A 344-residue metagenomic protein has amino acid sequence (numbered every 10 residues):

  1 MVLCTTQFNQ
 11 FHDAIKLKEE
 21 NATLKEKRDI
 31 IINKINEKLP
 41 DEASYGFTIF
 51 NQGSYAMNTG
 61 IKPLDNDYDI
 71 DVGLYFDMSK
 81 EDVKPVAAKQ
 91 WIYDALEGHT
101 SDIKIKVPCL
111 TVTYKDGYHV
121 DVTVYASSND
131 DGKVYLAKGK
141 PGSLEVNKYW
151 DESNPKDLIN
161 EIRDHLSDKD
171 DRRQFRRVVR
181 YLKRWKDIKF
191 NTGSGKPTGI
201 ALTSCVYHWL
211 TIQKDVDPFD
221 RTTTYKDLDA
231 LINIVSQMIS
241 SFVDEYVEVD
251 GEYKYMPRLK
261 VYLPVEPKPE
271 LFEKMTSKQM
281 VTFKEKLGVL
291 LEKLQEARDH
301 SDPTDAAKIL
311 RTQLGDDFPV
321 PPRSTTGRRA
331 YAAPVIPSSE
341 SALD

Functional and structural regions predicted by a protein language model:
M1-D67, S79-A87, A330, A342-D344: N-terminal regions immediately upstream of nucleotidyltransferase
M1-N9, V247-D344: Terminal (often C-terminal) interaction modules
I35-L39, K89-K138: Conserved catalytic core of two-metal-ion nucleotidyltransferases
N51, I61-L64, Y75-K80, Y93 (+2 more regions): Extracellular/secreted glycoprotein ectodomains characterized by long, lumenal stretches of O-glycosylated
I61, Y118-R180, E340, D344: Extended, alpha-helix-rich binding/interface surfaces that flank or overlap catalytic cores and mediate recognition
D71: Glycine- and aspartate-rich repeat motifs characteristic of hemolysin/RTX-like Ca2+-binding segments in secreted
M78-V83, H99, G193, P218: Short, polar/flexible loop-turn hinges at active-site or ligand-entry regions and domain interfaces
D170-R298: Conserved nucleotidyltransferase catalytic core and NTase-mimicking acidic/glycine-rich helix/loop elements in nucleic
